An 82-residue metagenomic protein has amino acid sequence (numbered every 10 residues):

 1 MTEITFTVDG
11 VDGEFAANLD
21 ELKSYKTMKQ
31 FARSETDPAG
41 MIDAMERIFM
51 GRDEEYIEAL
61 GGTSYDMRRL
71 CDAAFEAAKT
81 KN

Functional and structural regions predicted by a protein language model:
T2-E3, V11-N82: Short, surface-exposed, charged amphipathic helix/loop patches that serve as local interaction elements
